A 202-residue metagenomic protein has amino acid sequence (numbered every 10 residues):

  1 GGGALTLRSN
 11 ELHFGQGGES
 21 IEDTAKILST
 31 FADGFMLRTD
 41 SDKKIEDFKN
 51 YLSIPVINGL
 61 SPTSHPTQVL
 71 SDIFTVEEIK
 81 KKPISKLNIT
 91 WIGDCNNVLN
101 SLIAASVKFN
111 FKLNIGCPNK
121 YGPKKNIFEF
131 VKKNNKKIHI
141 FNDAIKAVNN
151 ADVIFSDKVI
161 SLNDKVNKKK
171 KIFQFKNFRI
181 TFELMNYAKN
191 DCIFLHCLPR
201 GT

Functional and structural regions predicted by a protein language model:
G1, E78-D157: Glycine-rich phosphate/diphosphate-binding loop of Rossmann-like nucleotide-binding domains
G1-E77: Phosphate/diphosphate ligand-binding glycine-rich loop within oxidoreductases
G3, P55, K112, D191-I193: Proline-centered loop/turn at the N-terminus of a beta-strand
F31, Y51-S53, F109, N134 (+1 more regions): Short, structured coil segments at secondary-structure junctions
K43-I45, G122-I127, T202: Short, glycine/polar-rich helix-capping loops at beta-to-alpha or helix-loop-helix junctions that flank or form
I45, L99, N163-D164: Glycine/Thr-rich phosphate-binding loops of Rossmann-like dinucleotide-binding domains
K133-T202: Rossmann-like adenosine-cofactor binding region
